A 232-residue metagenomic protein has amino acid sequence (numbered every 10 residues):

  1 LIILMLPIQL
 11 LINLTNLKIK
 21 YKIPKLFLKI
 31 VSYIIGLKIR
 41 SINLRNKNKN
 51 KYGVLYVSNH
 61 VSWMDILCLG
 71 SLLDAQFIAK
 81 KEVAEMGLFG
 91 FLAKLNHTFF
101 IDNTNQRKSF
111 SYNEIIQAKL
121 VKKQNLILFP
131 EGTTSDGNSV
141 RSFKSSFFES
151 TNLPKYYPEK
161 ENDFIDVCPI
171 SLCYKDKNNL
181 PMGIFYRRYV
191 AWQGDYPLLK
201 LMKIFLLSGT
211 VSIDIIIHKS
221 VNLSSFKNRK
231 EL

Functional and structural regions predicted by a protein language model:
L1-L26, I30-I34, E85-F91, L95 (+2 more regions): Alpha-helical membrane-targeting segments
L6-L14, K18-K20, Y33-I34, N50-S109 (+1 more regions): Catalytic core of membrane glycerolipid acyltransferases/transacylases, capturing the structured, soluble-facing
L26-V54, I116: A short, well-structured juxtamembrane/interface segment
Y52-S58, K123-P130: Generic beta-sheet signal
F89-G90, D136-K227: A cross-family acyltransferase "interaction/gating" segment
F99-N125: A membrane-cytosol interface segment of integral membrane proteins
I116-L120, Q124-L126, G132-F143: Soluble extracytoplasmic domains of inner/organellar membrane proteins
